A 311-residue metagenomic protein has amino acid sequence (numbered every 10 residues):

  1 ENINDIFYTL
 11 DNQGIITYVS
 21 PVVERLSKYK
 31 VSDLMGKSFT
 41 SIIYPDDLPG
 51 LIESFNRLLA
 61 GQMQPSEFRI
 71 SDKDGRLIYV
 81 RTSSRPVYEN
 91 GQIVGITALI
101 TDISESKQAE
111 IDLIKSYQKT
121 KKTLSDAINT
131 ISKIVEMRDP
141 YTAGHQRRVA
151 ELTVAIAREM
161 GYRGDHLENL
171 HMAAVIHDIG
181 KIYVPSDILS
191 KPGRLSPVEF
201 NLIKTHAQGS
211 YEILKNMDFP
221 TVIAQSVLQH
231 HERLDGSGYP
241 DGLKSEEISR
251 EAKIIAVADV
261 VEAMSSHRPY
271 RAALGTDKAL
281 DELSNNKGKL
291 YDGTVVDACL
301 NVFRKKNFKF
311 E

Functional and structural regions predicted by a protein language model:
D11, T82-I96: Short loop/turn elements at sensory-signaling interfaces that couple input to output
P21, L26-K30, M35-T40, P45-F55 (+3 more regions): PAS-family sensory domain signature
K28, E53, S116-Q118, S125-E311: Metal-dependent catalytic cores of enzymes that make or break cyclic nucleotides and related phosphoester linkages
D46, I103-S104, V261: PAS/PAC or PAS-like capping segment
R57-E67, L77, G209: PAS/PAS-like sensory domains
R69-G75, Y88-E89, R233: PAS-family sensory domains
Q92, T101-K115: PAS-associated C-terminal cap
